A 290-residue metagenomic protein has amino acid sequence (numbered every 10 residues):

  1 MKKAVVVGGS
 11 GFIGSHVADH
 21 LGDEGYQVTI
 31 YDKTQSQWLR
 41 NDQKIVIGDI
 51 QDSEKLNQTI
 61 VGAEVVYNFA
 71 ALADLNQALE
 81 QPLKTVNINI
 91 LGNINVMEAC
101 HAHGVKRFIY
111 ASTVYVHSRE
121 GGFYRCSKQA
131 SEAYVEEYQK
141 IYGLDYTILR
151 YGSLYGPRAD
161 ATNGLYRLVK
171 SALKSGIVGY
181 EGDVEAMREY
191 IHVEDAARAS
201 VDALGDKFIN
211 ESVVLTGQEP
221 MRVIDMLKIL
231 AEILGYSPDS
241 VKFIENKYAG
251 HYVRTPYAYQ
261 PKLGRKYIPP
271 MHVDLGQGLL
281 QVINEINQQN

Functional and structural regions predicted by a protein language model:
A4-E24: N-terminal Rossmann NAD(P)H-binding glycine-rich loop of SDR-like oxidoreductase domains
V7, Y31, V66-F69, F108-V114 (+1 more regions): SDR active-site strand-loop-helix element
D42-D52: Rossmann-fold cofactor-recognition segment
I50-N87: NAD(P)H-binding glycine-rich loop region in Rossmannoid oxidoreductase-like domains and their noncatalytic homologs
Q51, K84-G92, C126-S127, I191: Glycine-rich NAD(P)-binding loop of the Rossmann-fold in SDR/ketoreductase-type enzymes
N87, L91-R125: Conserved Rossmann-fold NAD(P)-dependent oxidoreductase catalytic core, especially the SDR/UDP-sugar
F123-R125, Q129, A133-R188, V193-A197 (+2 more regions): NAD(P)-dependent short-chain dehydrogenase/reductase
G176-N290: C-terminal substrate-binding subdomain of Rossmann-fold SDR/epimerase-dehydratase oxidoreductases
